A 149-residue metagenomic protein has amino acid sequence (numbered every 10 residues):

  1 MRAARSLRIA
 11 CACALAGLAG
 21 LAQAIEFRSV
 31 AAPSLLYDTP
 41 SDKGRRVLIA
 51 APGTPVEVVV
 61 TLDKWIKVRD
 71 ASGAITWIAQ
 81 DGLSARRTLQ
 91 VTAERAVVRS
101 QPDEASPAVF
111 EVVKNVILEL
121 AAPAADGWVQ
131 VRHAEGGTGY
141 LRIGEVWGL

Functional and structural regions predicted by a protein language model:
M1-C11: Bacterial N-terminal signal peptides that target proteins for export
A10-G20: Bacterial N-terminal signal peptides
L21-T39, R46-P52, E57-P102, P107-I117 (+2 more regions): SH3-family beta-barrel domains
